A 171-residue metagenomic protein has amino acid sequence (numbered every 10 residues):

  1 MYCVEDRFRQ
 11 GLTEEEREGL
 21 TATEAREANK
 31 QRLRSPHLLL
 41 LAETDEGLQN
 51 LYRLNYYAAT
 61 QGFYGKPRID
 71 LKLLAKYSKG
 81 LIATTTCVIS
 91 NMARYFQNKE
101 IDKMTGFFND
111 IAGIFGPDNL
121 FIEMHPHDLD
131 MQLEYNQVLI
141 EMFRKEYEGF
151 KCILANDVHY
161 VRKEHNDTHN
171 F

Functional and structural regions predicted by a protein language model:
M1-F171: Phosphodiester-processing cores and adjacent nucleic acid-binding clamps
